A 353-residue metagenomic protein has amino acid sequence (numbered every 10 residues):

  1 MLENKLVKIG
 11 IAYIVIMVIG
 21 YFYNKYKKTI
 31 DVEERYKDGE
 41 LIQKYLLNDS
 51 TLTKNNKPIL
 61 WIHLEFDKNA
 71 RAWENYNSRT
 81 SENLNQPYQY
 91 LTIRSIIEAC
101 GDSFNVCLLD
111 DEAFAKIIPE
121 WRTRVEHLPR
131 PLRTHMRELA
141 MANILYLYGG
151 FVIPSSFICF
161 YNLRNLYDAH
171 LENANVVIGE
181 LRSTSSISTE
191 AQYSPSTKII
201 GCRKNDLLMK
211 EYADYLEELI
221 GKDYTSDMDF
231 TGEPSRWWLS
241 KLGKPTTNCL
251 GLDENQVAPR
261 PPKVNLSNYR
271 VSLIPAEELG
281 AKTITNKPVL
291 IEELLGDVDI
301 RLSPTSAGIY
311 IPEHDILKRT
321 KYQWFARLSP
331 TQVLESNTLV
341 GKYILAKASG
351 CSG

Functional and structural regions predicted by a protein language model:
M1-R137, S155-G353: Glycosyltransferase-associated regions of secretory-pathway enzymes, highlighting luminal stem/catalytic domains
E138-G150: Small-residue hinge/turn detector
